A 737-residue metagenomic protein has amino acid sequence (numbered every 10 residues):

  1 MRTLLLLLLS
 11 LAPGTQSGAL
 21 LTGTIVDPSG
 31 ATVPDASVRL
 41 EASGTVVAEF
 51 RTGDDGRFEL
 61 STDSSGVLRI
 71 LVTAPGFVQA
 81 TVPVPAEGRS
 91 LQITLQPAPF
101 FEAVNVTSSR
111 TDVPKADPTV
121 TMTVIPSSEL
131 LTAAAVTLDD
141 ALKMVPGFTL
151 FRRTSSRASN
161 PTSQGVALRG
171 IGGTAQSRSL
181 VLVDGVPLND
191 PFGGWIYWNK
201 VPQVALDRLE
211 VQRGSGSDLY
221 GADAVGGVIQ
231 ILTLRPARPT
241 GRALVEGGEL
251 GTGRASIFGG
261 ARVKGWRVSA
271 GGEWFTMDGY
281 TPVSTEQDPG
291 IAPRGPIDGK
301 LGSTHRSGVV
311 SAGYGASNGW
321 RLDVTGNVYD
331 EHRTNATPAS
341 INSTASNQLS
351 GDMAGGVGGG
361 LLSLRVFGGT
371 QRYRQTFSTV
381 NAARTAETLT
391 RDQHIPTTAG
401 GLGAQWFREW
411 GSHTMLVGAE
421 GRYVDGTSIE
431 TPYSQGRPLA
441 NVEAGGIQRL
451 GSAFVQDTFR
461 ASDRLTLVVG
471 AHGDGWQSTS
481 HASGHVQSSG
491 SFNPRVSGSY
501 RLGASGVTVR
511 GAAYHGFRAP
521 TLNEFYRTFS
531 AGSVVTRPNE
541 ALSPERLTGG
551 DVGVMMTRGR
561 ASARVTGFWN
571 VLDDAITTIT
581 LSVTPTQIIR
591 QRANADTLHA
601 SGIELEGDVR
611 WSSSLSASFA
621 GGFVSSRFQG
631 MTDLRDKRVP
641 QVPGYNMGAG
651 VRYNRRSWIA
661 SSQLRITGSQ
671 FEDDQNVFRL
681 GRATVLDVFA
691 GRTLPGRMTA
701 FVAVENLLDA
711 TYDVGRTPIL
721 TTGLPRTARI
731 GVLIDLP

Functional and structural regions predicted by a protein language model:
V26, T73-F77, R89-T132, D139: Short, acidic, small-residue-rich periplasmic hinge/interaction motif at the N-terminus of Gram-negative outer-membrane
M122, D139-D190: Extracytoplasmic beta-strand/coil segments of soluble accessory domains associated with Gram-negative outer-membrane
V186-R213, L234: Short acidic/polar hinge/loop motifs at secondary-structure boundaries that mediate gating or recognition
D218, Q230, R238-E246, F258-T344: Periplasmic-side early beta-strands and strand-to-turn transitions of outer-membrane beta-barrels
L301, V309, T397-Q405, V442-F454 (+6 more regions): Outer membrane beta-barrel strand-and-loop segments of large Gram-negative receptors, especially TonB-dependent
G315-Y329, A345-S488, R495, S499-G503 (+4 more regions): Face-selective signature of the C-terminal outer-membrane beta-barrel domain
R372-R374, G426-P432, G475-T479, Y500-G550 (+4 more regions): Surface-exposed extracellular loop regions of Gram-negative outer-membrane beta-barrel proteins, predominantly
R460-V468, S562, F568-L572, I589-D673: Gram-negative outer-membrane beta-barrel transporters
